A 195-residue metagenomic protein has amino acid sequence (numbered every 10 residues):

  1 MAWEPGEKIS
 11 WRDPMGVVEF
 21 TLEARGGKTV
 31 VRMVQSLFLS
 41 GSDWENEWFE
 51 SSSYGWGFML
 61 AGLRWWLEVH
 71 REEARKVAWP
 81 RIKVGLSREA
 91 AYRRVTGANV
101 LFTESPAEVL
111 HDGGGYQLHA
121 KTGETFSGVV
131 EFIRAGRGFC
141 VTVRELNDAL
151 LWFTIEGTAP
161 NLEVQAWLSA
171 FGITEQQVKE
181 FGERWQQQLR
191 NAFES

Functional and structural regions predicted by a protein language model:
K8-S53, E131-E194: Beta-strand/loop substructures that line and gate deep hydrophobic ligand-binding cavities in soluble
W48-S53, G57-L110: Hydrophobic ligand-binding cavity/cleft-lining segments
R88-R137, L146: Non-catalytic interaction/regulatory modules that flank or connect domains
